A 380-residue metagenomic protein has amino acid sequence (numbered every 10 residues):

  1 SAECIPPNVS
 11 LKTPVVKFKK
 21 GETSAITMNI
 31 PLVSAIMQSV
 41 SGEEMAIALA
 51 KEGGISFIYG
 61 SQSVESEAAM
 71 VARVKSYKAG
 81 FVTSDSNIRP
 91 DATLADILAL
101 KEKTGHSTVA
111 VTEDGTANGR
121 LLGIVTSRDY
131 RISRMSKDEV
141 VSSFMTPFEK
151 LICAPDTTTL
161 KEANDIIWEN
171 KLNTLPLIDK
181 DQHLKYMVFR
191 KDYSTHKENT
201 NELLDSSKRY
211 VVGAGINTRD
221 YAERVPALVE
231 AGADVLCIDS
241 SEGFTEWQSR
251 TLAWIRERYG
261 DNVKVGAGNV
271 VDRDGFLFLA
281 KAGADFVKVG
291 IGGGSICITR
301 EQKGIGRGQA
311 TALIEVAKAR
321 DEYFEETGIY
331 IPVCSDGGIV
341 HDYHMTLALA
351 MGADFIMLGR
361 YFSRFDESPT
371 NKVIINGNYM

Functional and structural regions predicted by a protein language model:
S1, S86-R89, C153-P155, K161-D165 (+4 more regions): Alpha/beta catalytic cores of nucleotide-metabolism and tRNA/nucleoside-modifying enzymes
V9-M28, V33-M37, S66-H106, V111-D114 (+6 more regions): Bateman/CBS regulatory modules and CBS-like beta-alpha motifs in cytosolic regions of diverse proteins
A25, A50, K75, L98-E102 (+8 more regions): Surface-exposed amphipathic alpha-helices with a cationic face
T27-S34, G80-D85, D205-A214, W254-V271 (+2 more regions): Short beta-strand/loop segments at the ligand-binding rim of alpha/beta enzyme cores
E44-I47, Y221-A231, V265, V271-V289 (+1 more regions): Catalytic cores of alpha/beta
K51-S66, K180, A233-T245, D285-K303 (+1 more regions): Glycine-rich phosphate-binding active-site loops on the catalytic face of alpha/beta enzymes
F57-Q62, S86-I88, T108-A110, C153-P155 (+6 more regions): Catalytic beta/alpha-barrel core
S63-A72, N118, S133-D138, K161 (+6 more regions): Active-site-adjacent beta->alpha loops and helix N-cap segments on the catalytic face of soluble alpha/beta enzymes
